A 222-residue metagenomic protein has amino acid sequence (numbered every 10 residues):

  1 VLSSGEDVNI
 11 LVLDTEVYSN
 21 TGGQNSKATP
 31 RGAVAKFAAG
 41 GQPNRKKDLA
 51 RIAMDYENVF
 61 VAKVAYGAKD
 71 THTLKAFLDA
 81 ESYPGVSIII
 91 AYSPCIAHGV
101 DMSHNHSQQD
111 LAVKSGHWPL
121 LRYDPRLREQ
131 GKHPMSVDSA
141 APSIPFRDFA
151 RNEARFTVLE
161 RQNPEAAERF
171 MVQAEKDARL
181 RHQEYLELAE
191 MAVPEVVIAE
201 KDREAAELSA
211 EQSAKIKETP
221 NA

Functional and structural regions predicted by a protein language model:
L2-V8, L13-A141: Glycine-rich ThDP/TPP pyrophosphate-binding loop and its adjacent helix/strand module within ThDP-dependent enzymes
Y83, A91-A222: Flexible, low-complexity linker and terminal segments
